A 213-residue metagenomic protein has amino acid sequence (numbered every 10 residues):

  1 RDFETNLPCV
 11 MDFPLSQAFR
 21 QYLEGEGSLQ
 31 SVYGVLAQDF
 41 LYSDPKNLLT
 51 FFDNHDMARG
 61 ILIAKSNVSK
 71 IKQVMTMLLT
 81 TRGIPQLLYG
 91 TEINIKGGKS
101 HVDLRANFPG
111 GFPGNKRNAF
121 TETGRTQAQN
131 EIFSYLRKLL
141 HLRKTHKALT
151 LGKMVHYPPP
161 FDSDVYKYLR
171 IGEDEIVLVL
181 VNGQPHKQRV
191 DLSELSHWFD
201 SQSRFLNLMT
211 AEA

Functional and structural regions predicted by a protein language model:
R1-S43, L48, N67, M77 (+6 more regions): Active-site-proximal helices and loops of the catalytic beta/alpha 8
N47-T50, I84-L87, E175-L178: Beta-sheet entry/capping signal
F52, T91-G97, V155-P158: Short, solvent-exposed turn/loop segments enriched in Gly/Ser/Thr/Pro and often Arg
H55, L78, G90-E92, L139 (+3 more regions): Conserved, mostly hydrophobic/aromatic
M75-K96: Substrate-binding cleft of secreted/luminal carbohydrate-active enzymes
I84-T91, K147-V155: Acidic/polar loop patches that form or flank catalytic/metal-binding clefts of enzymes that bind anionic ligands
G152-E175: Surface beta-strand/loop "capping" patches
